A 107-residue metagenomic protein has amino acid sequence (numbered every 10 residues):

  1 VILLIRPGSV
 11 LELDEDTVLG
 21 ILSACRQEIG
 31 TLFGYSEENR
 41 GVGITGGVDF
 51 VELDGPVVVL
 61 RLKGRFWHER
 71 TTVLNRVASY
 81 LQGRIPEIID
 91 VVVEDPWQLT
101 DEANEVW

Functional and structural regions predicted by a protein language model:
V1-W107: Domain-level signature for proteins that mediate thiol-based redox and metal-cofactor handling
